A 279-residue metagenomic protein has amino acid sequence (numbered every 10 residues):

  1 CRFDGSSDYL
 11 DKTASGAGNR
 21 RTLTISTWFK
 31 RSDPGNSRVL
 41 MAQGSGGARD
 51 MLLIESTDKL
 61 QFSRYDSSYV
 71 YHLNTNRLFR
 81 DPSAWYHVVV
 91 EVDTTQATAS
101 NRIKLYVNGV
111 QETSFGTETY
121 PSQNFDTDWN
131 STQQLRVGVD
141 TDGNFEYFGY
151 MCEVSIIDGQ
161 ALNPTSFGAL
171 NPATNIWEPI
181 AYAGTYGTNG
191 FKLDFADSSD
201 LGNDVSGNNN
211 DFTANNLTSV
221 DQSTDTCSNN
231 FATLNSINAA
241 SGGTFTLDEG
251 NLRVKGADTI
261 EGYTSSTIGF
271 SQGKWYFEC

Functional and structural regions predicted by a protein language model:
C1-G5, S26-G35, M51-Q123: Extracellular glycan-interaction surfaces
C1-R21, T57-V70, S131-Q134, V220-T264: Low-complexity, glycine/proline/serine-rich flexible segments
D4-S6, A97-A99, K104, T113-T119 (+3 more regions): Extended recognition patches within non-cytosolic domains
S6-S63, Q96-A99, Q160-T165, F270-S271 (+1 more regions): Extracellular glycan-recognition modules
T13-S15, N74-R80, N124-D126, Y263-I268: Beta-strand-rich interaction surfaces with strong enrichment in secreted/lumenal proteins
I25-D33, V88-V90, V137, M151-I156 (+3 more regions): Short hydrophobic/aromatic patches on beta-strands that form ligand-binding or substrate-lining surfaces
Y65, D126-M151: Extracellular glycan-interaction patches encoded by glycine-rich segments
